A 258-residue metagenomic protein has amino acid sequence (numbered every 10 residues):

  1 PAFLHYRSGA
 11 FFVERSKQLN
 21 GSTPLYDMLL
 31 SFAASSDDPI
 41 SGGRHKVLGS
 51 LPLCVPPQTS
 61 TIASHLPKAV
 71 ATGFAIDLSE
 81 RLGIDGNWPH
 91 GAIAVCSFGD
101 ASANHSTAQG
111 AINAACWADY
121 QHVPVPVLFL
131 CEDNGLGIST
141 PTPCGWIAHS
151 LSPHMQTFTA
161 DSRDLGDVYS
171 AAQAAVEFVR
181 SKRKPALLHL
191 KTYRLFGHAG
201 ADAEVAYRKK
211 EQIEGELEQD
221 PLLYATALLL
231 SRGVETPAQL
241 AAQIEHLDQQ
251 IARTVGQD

Functional and structural regions predicted by a protein language model:
P1-V125, G137-H154: Cofactor-binding active-site loop characterized by glycine-rich and histidine/acidic residues
F3, L128-L130, T159, L187-H189 (+1 more regions): Structured core elements
R7-A10, N134-L136, P143, R163-L165 (+1 more regions): Short, glycine-/Ser/Thr-/acidic-enriched flexible segments
K17, G21, P57-S64, A103 (+5 more regions): Catalytic cores of large soluble enzymes that bind and process phosphate-bearing ligands
G86-H90, P143-A174, E218-H246: Conserved thiamine diphosphate
F98-G99, C131-D133, S162: Short glycine-centered, acidic/aromatic-flanked micro-motifs in structured strand/loop junctions that mark active-site
A114, V127-N134, A174, V179-S181: Active-site cavity-forming subdomains of large catalytic enzyme subunits
F178-Q257: Glycine/aspartate-rich loop-and-adjacent alpha/beta segment that forms the canonical ThDP
